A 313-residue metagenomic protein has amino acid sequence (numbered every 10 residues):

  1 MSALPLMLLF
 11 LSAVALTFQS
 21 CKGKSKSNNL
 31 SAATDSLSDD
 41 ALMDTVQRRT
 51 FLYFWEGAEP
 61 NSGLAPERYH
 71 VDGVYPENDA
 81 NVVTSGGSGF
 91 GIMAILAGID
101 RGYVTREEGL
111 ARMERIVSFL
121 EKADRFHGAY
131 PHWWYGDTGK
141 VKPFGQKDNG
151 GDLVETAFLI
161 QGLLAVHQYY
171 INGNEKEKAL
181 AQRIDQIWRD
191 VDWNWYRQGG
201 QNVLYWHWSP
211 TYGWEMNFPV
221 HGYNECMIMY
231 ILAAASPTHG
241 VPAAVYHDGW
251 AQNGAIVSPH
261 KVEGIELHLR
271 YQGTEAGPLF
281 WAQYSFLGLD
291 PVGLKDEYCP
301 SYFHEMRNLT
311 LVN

Functional and structural regions predicted by a protein language model:
M1-S31: Bacterial Sec-dependent N-terminal signal peptides
C21, N28-N313: Ser/Thr/Asn(+Pro)-rich, low-complexity disordered segments
